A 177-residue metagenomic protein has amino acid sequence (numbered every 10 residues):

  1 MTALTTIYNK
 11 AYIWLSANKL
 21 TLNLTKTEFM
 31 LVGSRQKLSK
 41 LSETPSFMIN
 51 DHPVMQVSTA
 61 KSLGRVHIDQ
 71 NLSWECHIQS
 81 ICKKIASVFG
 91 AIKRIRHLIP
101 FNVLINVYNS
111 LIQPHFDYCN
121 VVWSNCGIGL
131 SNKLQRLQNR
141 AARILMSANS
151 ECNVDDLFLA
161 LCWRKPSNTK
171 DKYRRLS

Functional and structural regions predicted by a protein language model:
M1, F116-G129, Q135: Charged boundary/loop elements
M1-L4, Y8, L22, I78 (+2 more regions): Hydrophobic packing residues in well-ordered alpha-helices of helical domains and bundles
M1-Y12, S16, S34, S73 (+1 more regions): Catalytic palm subdomain of template-directed nucleic-acid polymerases, centered on the conserved carboxylate motif
T6-I7, I13, L20-T59: Short, conserved micro-motifs composed of acidic
Y12-M30, K37, L130-S177: Short, charged alpha-helical motifs in flexible N/C-terminal segments and linkers
S16, L20, G90, R94-H97 (+3 more regions): Charged/polar positions within long, soluble alpha-helices
H52-V122: Basic, alpha-helical interaction scaffolds
K93-I105, V122-G127, N153-P166: Acidic, serine/threonine- and proline-rich low-complexity regulatory regions
